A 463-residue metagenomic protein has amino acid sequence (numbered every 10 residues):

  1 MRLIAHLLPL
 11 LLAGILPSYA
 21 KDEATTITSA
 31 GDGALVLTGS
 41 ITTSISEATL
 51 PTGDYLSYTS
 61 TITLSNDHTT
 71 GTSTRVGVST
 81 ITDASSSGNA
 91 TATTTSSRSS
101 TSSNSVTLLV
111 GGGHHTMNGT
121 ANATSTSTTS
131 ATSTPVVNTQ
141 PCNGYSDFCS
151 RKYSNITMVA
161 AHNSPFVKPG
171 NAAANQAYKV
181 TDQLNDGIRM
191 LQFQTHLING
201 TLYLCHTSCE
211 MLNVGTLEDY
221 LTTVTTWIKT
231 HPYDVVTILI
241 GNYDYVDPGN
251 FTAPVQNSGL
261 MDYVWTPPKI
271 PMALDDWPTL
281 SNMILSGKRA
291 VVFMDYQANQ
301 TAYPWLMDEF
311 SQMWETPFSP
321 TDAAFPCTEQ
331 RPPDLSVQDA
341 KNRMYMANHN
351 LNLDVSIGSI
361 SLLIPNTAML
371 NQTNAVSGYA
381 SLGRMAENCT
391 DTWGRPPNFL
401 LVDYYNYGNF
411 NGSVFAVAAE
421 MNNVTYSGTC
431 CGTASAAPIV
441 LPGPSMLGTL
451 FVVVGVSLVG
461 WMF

Functional and structural regions predicted by a protein language model:
R2-F463: Catalytic cores of phosphodiester-bond hydrolases, prominently lipid phosphodiesterases
